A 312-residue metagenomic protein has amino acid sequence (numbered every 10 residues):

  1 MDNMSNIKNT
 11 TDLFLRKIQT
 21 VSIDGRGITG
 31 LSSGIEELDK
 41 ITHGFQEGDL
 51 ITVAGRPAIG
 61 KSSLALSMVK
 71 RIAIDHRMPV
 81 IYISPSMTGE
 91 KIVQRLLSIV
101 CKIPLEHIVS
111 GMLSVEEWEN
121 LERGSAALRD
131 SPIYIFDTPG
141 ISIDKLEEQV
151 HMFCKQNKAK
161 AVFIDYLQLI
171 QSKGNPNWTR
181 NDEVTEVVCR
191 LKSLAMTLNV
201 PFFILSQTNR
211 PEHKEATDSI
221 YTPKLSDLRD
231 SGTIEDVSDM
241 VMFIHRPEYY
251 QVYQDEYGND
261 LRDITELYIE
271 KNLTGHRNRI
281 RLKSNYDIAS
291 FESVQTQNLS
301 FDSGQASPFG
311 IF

Functional and structural regions predicted by a protein language model:
M1-E47, I103, E117-W118, R123-P132 (+7 more regions): Core recognition of P-loop NTPase motor domains used across DNA-transaction enzymes
K40, R71-K158, S172, I280-L282: Cytosolic-facing regulatory segments adjacent to core modules
I51-T52, I81: Short hydrophobic/aromatic beta-strand immediately N-terminal to the Walker A/P-loop
P57: The conserved Walker
K61: Conserved lysine of the Walker
I143-A159, P176-W178, E186-L198, R210-F312: C-terminal regions of RecA-like/P-loop NTPase motor modules
